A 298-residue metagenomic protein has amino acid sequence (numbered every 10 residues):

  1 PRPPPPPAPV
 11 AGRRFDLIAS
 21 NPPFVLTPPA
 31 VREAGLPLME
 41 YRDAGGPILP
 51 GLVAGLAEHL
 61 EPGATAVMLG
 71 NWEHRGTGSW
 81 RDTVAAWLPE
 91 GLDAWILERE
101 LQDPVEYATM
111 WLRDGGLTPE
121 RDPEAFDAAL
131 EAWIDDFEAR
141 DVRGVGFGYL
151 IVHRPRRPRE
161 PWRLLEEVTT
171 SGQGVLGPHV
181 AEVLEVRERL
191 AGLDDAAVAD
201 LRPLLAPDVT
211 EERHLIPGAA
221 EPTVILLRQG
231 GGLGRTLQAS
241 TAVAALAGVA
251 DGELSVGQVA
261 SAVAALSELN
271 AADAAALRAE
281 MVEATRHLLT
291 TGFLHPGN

Functional and structural regions predicted by a protein language model:
P1-L117: S-adenosylmethionine
A8-A11, R159-E160, G218, L266-A274: Intrinsically disordered, low-complexity coil segments
G12, V142, A274-R278: Generic detection of long, well-ordered alpha-helical segments
W87, W133-D136, V249, A262: Residues that form generic nucleotide/phosphate-binding pockets
L92-A245: Rossmann-like AdoMet/SAM-dependent catalytic core
V152, G232-N298: Long, charge-rich, low-complexity alpha-helical segments
